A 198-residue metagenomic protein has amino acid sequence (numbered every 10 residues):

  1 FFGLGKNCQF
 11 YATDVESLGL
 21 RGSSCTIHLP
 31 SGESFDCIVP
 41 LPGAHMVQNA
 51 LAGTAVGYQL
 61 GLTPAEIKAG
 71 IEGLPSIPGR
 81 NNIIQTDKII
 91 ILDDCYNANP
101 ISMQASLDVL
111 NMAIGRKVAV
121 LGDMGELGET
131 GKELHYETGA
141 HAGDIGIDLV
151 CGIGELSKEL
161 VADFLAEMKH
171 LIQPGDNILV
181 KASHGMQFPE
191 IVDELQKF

Functional and structural regions predicted by a protein language model:
F1-F2: Hydrophobic residues at beta-strand termini and immediately following loops that shape nucleotide-binding pockets
K6-C8, L20-R21, L29-G32, D36 (+1 more regions): ATP-dependent carboxylate-amine ligase
